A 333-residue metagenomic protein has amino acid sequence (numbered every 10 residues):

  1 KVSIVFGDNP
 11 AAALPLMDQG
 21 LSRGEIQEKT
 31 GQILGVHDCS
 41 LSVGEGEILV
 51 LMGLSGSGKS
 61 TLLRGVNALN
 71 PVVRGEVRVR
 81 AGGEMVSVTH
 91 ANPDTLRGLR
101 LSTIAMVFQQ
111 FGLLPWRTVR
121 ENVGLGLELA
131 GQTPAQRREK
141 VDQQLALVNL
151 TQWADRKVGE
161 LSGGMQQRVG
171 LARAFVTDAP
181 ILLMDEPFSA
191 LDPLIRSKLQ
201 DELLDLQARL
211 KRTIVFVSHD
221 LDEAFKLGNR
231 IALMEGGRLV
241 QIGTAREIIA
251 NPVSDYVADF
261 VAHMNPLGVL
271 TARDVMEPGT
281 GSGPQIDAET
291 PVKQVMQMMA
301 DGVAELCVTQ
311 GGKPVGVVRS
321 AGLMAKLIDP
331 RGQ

Functional and structural regions predicted by a protein language model:
L16-E25, R80-S87, G124, E128-G131 (+1 more regions): Conserved ABC ATPase "signature" region
I26-I33, M85-A105, N251-P252: ABC ATPase NBD coupling module
N67: Helix-to-loop junction immediately C-terminal to a conserved catalytic motif
R117-G124: Short coil-to-helix segment of the ABC ATPase nucleotide-binding domain corresponding to the Q-loop/switch region
K157-L161, M165-Q167: Conserved ABC ATPase signature
S282-K313, R319-Q333: The conserved cystathionine-beta-synthase
